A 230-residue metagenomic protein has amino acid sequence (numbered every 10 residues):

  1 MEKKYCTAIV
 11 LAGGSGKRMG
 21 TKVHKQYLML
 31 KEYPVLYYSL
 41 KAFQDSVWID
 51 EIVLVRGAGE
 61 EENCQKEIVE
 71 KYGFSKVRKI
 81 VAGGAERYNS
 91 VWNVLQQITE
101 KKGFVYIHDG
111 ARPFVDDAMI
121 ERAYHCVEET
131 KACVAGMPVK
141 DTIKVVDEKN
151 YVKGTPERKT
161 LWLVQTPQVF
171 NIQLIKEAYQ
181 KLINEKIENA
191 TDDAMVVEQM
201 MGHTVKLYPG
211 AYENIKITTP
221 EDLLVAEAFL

Functional and structural regions predicted by a protein language model:
E2, W162-L230: Conserved alpha/beta core of the MobA/IspD/sugar-nucleotide pyrophosphorylase nucleotidyltransferase superfamily
K3-E61: N-terminal glycine-rich phosphate-binding loop and ensuing alpha1 helix
Y5, D50-I52, F104, K131-A132 (+1 more regions): Residues at the starts of beta-strands that form the adenosine-phosphate
S46-W48, E70-V77, E100: Short helix-capping segments at alpha-helix termini
E62-I68: Acidic helix N-cap motif at the loop->helix transition within catalytic regions of sugar-transfer enzymes
V77, A85-V146, Q165, F170: Conserved beta-loop-beta/alpha segment of the NTase-like Rossmann-fold superfamily that binds/positions NTPs
V146-K153: Conserved catalytic core of nucleotide-sugar-dependent glycosyltransferases
G154-V164: A recurrent flexible, glycine/aromatic-enriched loop bordering the glycosyltransferase active site that acts as
